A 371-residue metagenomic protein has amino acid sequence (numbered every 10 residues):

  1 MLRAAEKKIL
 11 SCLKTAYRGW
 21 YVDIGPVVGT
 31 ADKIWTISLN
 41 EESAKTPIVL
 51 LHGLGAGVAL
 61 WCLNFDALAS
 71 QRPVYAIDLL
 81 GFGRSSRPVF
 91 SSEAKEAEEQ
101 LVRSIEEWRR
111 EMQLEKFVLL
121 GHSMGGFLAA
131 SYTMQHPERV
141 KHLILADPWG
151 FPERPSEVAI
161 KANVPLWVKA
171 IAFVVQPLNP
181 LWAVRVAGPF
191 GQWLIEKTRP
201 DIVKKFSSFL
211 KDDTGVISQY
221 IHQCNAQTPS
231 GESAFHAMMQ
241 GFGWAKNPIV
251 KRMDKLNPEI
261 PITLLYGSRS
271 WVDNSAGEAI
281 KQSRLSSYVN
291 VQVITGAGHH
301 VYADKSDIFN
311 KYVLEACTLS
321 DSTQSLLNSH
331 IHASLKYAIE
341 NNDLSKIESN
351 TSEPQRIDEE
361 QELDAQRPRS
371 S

Functional and structural regions predicted by a protein language model:
M1-I48, S70-R72, V89-R103, L114 (+3 more regions): Alpha/beta-hydrolase fold catalytic core
L2-L10, T15-Y17, A44, K95-R103 (+4 more regions): Flexible "cap/lid" subdomain of the alpha/beta-hydrolase fold that forms the substrate-access gate
D32-F90, M112, H122-L128, Q135: Conserved HGGG/HGGXW glycine-rich cap/lid loop of the alpha/beta-hydrolase fold
G55, L79-G83, G150, S270-W271 (+1 more regions): Alpha/beta-hydrolase active-site loop signature
A56, E96, Q100, D304: Residue-level signal for the nucleotide or nucleotide-sugar donor/cofactor binding architecture
N64, Y132, Y312-A316: Hydrophobic residues on the short alpha-helix immediately C-terminal to a glycine-rich phosphate/catalytic loop
V291-A297: Short glycine-rich catalytic loops that host catalytic nucleophiles or stabilize transition states across multiple
A297-K311: Catalytic histidine-centered segment of alpha/beta-hydrolase-like enzymes
